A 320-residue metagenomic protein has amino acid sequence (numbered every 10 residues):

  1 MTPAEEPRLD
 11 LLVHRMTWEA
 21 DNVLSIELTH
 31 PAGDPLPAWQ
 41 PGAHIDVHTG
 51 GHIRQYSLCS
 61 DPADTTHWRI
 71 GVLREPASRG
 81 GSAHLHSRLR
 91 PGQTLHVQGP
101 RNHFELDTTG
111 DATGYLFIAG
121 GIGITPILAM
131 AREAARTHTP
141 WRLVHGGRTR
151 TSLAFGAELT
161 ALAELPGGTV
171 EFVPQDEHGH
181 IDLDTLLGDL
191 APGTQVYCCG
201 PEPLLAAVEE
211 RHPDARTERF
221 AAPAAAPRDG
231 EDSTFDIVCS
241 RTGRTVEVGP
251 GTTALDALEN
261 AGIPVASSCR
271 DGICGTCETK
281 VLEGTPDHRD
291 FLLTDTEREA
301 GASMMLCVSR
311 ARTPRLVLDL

Functional and structural regions predicted by a protein language model:
T2-T94, Q98, E105, G147-T149: Ferredoxin-reductase
Q40-G42, D229-F235, I273: A short, compositionally biased
P62-H67, T108-T113, R312-D319: Ligand-binding loop in jelly-roll beta-barrel domains
A83-R241, E247: FNR/FR-type flavoprotein reductase catalytic core
S233-A266: C-terminal accessory/binding modules appended to enzymatic or scaffolding proteins
D256-A266, G275-L320: Iron-sulfur (Fe-S) cluster-binding segments and ferredoxin-like electron-carrier domains, especially [2Fe-2S]
